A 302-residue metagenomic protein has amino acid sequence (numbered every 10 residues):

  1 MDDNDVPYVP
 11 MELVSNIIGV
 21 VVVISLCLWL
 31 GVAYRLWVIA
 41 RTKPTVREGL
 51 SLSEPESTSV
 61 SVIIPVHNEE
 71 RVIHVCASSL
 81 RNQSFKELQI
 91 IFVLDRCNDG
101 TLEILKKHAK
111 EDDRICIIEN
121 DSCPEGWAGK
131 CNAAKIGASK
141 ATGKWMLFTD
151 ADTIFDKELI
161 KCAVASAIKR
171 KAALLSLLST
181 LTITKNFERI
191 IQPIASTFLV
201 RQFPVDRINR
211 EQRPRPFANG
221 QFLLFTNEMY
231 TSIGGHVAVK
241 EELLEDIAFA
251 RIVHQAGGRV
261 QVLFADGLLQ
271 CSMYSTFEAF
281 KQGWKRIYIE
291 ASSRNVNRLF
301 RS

Functional and structural regions predicted by a protein language model:
D2-E54, P193, V205: N-terminal membrane-anchoring/stem segments of glycan-assembly enzymes
V32, I118-A133, G137, C162-S232 (+2 more regions): Long helical/loop segments within the catalytic core of UDP-sugar-dependent glycosyltransferases, especially the large
Y34-L88, N98, L102-H108, P204-E211: N-terminal signal-anchor transmembrane helix
E87-C97, C116-N120: Short beta-strand/loop segment that forms part of the nucleotide-sugar
R96, D150-I154, H236: The conserved acidic donor/metal-binding loop of glycosyltransferases
G100, A151-S166: Acidic donor-binding/catalytic loop of UDP-sugar-dependent glycosyltransferases, especially processive GT2
T142-W145: Short acidic donor-binding loop at the edge of a beta-strand
A167, L174-V200, E228-T231, H236-L299: Catalytic donor/gating beta->alpha subdomain of glycosyltransferases that bind UDP-sugars
